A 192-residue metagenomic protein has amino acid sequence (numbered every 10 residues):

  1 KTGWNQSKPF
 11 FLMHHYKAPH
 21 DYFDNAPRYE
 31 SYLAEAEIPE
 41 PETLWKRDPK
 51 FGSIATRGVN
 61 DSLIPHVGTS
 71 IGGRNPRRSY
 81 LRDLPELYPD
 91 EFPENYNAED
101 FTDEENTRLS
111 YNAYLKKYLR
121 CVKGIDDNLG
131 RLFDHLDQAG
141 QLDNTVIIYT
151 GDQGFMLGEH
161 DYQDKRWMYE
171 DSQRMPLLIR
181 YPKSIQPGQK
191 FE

Functional and structural regions predicted by a protein language model:
T2-K8, H15-E192: Active-site-proximal cap/lid insertion segments
